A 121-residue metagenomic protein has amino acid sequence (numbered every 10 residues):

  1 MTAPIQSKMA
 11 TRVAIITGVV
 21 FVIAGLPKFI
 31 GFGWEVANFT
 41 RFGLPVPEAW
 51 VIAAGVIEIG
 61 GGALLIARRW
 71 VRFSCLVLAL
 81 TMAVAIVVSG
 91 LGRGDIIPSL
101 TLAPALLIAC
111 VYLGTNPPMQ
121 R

Functional and structural regions predicted by a protein language model:
M1-I30, W50-V56, G60-R121: Extended, low-polarity transmembrane helix blocks
F32-P45: Membrane-interface interhelical connector segments
